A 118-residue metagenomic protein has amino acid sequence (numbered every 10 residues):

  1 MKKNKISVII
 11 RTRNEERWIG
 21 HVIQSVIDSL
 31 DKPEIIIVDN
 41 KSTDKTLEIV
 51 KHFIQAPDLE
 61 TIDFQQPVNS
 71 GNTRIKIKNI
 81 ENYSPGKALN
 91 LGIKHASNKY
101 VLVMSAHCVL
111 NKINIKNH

Functional and structural regions predicted by a protein language model:
M1-S25: N-proximal low-complexity "stem/linker" segments adjacent to membrane-targeting elements
E15-W18, S42, P85: Donor nucleotide-sugar binding loop of glycosyltransferases
S25-P33: Short, acidic, metal-binding catalytic loop of nucleotide-sugar glycosyltransferases
V26, N40-K41, Y83, A106: Conserved short acidic donor-positioning loop in nucleotide-sugar-dependent glycosyltransferases
D39-L47: A conserved acidic beta->alpha catalytic loop
K45, C108-H118: Acidic donor-binding/catalytic loop of UDP-sugar-dependent glycosyltransferases, especially processive GT2
I80-A96: Glycine-rich, basic loop-to-helix element that forms the pyrophosphate-binding segment of sugar-nucleotide handling
V101: Short aromatic/hydrophobic "clamp" motif used to bind/position activated sugar donors
